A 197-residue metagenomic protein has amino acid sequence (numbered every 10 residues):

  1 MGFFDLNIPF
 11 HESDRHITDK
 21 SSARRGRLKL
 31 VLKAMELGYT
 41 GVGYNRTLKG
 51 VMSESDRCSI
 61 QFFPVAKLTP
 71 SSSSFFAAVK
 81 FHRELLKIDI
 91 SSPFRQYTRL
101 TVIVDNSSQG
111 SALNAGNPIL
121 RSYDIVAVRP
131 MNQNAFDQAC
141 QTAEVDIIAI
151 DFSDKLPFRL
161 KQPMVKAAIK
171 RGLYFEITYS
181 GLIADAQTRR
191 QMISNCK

Functional and structural regions predicted by a protein language model:
M1-I177, G181, Q191: Extended substrate/RNA-proximal surfaces in nucleic-acid metabolism proteins
I183-D185: Conserved binding-pocket/active-site segment within a compact domain
T188-S194: Catalytic cores of processing enzymes, dominated by hydrolases/peptidases, characterized by acidic/His-rich
K197: Short acidic/histidine-rich active-site segments
